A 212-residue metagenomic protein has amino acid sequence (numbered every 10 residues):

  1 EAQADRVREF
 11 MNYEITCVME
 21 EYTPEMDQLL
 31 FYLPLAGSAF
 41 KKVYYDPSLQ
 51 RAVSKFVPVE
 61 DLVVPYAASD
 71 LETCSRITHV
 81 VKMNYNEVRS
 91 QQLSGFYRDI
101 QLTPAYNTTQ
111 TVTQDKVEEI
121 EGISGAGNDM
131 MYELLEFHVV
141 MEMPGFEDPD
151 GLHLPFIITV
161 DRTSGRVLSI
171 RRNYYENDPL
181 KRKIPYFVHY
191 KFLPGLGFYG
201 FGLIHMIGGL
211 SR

Functional and structural regions predicted by a protein language model:
E1-R212: Extended alpha-helical, oligomerization-prone segments that build pores/tubes and scaffolds
